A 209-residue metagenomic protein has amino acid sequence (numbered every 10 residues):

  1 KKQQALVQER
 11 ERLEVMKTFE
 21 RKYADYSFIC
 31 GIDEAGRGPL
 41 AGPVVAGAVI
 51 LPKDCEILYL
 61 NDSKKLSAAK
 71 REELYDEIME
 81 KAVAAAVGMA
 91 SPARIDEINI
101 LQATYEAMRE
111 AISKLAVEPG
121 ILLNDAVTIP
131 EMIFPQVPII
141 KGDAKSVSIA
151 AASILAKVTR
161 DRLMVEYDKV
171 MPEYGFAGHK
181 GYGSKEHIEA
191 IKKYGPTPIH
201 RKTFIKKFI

Functional and structural regions predicted by a protein language model:
K1-C30, R37-I209: RNase H-like, Mg2+-dependent phosphodiesterase core, and more generally RNA phosphate-backbone-engaging helix-loop
